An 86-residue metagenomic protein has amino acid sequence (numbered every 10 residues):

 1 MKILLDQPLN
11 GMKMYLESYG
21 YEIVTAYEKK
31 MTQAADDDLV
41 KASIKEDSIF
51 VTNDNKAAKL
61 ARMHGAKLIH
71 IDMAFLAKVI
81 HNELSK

Functional and structural regions predicted by a protein language model:
M1-Y19, K30-M31, D37-V40, A58-K86: Acidic, PIN/NYN-like endoribonuclease modules and their adjacent C-terminal/linker elements
Y21, T32-Q33, T52-N53: Short secondary-structure boundary micro-motifs
T25-Y27: A local structural motif
I44-R62: Acidic, metal-binding active-site segment of PIN/NYN-like and related structure-specific nucleases
